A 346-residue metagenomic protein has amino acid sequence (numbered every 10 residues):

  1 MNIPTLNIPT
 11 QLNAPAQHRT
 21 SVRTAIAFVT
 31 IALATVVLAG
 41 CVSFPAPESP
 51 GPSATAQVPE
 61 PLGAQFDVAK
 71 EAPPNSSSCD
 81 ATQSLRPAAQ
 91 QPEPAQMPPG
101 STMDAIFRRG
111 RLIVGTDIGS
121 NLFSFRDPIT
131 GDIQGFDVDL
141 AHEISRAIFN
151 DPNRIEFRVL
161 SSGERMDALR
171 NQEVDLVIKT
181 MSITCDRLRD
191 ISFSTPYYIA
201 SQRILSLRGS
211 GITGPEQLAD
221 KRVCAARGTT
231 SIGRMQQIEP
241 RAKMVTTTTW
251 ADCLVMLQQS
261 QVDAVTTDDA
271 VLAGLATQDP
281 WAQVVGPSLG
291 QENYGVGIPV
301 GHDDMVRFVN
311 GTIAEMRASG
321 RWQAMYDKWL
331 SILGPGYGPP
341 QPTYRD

Functional and structural regions predicted by a protein language model:
V36-G40: C-terminal motif of bacterial Sec signal peptides marking the signal peptidase cleavage site
V42-P45: Bacterial signal peptide processing site
A54-V177: Extracytoplasmic small-molecule ligand-binding "clamshell" domains of the periplasmic binding protein/Venus flytrap
E60-M97, T229, V296-G334: Extended ligand-binding regions for polar small-molecule ligands
I113-T116, Q134, P215-S231: Short loop->beta-strand "edge-of-pocket" segments that line small-molecule binding or catalytic clefts across diverse
H142, R146, N153-Q217: Acidic, polar ligand-binding/catalytic clefts
T180-R189, Q258-Q291: A ligand-binding cleft/hinge motif common to bilobed small-molecule-binding domains
Y198-S206, A273-G311, I332-D346: Periplasmic-binding protein-like
